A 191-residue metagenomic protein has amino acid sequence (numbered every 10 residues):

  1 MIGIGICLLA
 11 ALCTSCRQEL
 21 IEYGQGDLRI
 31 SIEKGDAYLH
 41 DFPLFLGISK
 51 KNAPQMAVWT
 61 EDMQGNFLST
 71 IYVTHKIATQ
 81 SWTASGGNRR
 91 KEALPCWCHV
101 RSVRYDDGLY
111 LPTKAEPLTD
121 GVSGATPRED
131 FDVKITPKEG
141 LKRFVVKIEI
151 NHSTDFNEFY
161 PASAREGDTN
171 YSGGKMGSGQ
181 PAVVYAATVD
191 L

Functional and structural regions predicted by a protein language model:
M1-I2, V58: Bacterial N-terminal signal peptides that target proteins for export
I2-A10: Sec-dependent N-terminal signal peptides
L12-S15: C-terminal motif of bacterial Sec signal peptides marking the signal peptidase cleavage site
R17-E19: Bacterial signal peptide processing site
D27, A53-A57, R143-V145: Exposed beta-strand and adjacent loop surfaces of beta-rich binding modules that mediate intermolecular recognition
I30-K51, K76: Short amphipathic, basic-aromatic surface patches that mediate peripheral association with negatively charged
K50, E61-S163: Structured domain cores in non-transmembrane regions
P161-L191: Short beta-strand elements
